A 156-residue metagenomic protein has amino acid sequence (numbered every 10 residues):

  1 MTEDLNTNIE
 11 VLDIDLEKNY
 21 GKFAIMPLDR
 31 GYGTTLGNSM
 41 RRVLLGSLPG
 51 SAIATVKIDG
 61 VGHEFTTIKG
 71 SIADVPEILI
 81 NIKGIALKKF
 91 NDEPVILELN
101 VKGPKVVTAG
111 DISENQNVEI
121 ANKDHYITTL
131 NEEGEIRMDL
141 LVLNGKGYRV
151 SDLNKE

Functional and structural regions predicted by a protein language model:
M1-E156: Protein-protein interaction/assembly regions in multi-subunit complexes
